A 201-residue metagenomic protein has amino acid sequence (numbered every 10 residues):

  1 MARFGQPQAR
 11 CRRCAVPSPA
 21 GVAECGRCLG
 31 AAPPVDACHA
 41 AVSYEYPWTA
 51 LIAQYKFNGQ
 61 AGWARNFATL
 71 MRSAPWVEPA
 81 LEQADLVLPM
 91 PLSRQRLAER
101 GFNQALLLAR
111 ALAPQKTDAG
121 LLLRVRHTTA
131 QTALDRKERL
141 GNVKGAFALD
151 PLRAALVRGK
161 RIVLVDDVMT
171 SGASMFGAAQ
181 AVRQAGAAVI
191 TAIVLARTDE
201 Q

Functional and structural regions predicted by a protein language model:
M1-Q201: Glycine-rich phosphate/pyrophosphate-handling loop used in enzymes and phosphotransfer proteins
